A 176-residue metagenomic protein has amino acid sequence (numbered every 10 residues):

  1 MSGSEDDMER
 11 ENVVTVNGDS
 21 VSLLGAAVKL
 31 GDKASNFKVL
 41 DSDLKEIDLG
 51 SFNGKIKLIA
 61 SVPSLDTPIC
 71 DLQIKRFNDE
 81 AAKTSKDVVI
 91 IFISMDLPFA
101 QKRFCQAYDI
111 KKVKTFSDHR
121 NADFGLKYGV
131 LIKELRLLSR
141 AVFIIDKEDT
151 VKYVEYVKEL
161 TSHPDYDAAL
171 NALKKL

Functional and structural regions predicted by a protein language model:
S2-L176: Chalcogenol-based redox active-site neighborhoods
